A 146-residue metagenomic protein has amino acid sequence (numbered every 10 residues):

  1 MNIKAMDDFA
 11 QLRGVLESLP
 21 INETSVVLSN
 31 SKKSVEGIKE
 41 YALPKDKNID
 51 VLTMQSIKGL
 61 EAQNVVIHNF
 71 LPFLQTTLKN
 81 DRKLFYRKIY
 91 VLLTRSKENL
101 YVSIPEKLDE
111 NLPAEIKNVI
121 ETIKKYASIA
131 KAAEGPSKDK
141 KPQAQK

Functional and structural regions predicted by a protein language model:
M1-K47, Y126-A130, P136: Helicase P-loop NTPase motor core
M6, L28-K33, M54, H68-P72 (+1 more regions): Structural motif
D8-L12, D50, F85, I89: Amphipathic coiled-coil/heptad-repeat helices and related helical stalk/stem segments that mediate oligomerization
E36-K39, A62-Q63, N111-E115: A short acidic (Asp/Glu
K47, E61-V65, S96-L100: Short glycine-/polar-rich loops that comprise or flank the Walker A/P-loop and associated switch/sensor motifs
L52-Q75, V91: A short beta-strand element within the Helicase C-terminal
N69-G135: C-terminal accessory regions
P136-K146: Helicase P-loop NTPase motor core of nucleic-acid translocases
